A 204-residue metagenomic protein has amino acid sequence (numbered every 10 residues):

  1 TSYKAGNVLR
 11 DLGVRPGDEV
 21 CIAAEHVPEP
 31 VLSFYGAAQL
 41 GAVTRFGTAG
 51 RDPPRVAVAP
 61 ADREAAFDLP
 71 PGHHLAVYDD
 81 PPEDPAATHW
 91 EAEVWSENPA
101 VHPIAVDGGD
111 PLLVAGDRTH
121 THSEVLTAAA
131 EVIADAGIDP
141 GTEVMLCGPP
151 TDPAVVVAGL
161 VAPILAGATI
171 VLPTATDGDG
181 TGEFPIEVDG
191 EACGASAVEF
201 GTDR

Functional and structural regions predicted by a protein language model:
T1-V14, H26, V114-G137: Conserved AMP-binding/adenylate-forming core of the ANL superfamily
L12, Q39-I104, P173-R204: Structural core segment of the AMP-binding/adenylate-forming
V20: Gly/Thr-rich phosphate-binding loop signature of adenosyl cofactor/nucleotide-binding cores
A24-V27, G148-P153, A162: Conserved AMP-binding
E25-Y35: Cytochrome P450 catalytic-core helices
Y35-V43, A154-V171: Conserved short alpha-helical elements in the N-terminal third of ANL/AMP-binding
P103-D117: AMP-dependent adenylate-forming
